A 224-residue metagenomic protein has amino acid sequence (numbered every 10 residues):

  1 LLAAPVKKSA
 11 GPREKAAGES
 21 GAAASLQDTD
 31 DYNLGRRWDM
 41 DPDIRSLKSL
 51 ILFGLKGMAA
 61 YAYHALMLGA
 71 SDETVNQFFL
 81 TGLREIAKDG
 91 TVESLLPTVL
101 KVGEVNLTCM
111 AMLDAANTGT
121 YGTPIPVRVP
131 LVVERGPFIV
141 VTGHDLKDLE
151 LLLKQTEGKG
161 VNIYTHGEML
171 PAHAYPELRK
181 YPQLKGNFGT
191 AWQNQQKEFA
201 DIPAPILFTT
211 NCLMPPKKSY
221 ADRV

Functional and structural regions predicted by a protein language model:
L1-V224: Metallocofactor- and cofactor-centric catalytic cores in central/energy metabolism, strongly enriched
